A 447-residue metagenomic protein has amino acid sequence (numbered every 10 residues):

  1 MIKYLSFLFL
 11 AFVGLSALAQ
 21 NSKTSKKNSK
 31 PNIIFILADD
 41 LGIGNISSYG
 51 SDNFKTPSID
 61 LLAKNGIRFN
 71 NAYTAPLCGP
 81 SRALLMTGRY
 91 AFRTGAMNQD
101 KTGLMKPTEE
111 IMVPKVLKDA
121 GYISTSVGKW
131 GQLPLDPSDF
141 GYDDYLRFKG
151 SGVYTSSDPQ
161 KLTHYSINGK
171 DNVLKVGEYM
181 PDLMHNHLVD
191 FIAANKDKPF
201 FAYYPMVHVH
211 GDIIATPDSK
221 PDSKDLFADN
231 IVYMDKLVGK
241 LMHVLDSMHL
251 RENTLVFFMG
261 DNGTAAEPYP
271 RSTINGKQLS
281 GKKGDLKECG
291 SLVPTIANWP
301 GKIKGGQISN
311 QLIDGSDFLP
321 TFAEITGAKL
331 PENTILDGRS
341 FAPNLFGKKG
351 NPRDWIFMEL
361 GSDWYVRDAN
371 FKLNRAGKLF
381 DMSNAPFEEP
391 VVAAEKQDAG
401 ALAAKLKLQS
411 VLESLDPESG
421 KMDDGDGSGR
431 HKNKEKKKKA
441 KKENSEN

Functional and structural regions predicted by a protein language model:
I2-L5, Q20-R375, M382-N447: Formylglycine-dependent sulfatase
L10-A19: Hydrophobic h-region of N-terminal signal peptides that target proteins for export in Gram-negative bacteria
